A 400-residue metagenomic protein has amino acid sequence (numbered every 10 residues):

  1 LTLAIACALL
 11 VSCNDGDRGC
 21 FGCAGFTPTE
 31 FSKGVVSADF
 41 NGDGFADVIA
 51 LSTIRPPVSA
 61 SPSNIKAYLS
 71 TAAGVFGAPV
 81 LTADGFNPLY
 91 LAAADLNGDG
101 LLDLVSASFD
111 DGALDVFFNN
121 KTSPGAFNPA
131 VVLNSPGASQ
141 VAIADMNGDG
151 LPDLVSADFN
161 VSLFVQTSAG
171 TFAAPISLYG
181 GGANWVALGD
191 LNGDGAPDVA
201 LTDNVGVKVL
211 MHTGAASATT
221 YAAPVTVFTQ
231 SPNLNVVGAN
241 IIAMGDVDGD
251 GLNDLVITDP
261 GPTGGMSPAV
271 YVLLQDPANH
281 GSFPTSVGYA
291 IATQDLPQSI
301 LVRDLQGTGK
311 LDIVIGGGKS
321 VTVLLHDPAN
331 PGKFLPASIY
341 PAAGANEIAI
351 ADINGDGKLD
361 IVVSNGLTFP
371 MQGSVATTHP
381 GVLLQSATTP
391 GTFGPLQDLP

Functional and structural regions predicted by a protein language model:
L10-S12: C-terminal motif of bacterial Sec signal peptides marking the signal peptidase cleavage site
D15-F31, L69-F86, F118-P136, V165-G181 (+4 more regions): Blade-edge motifs of beta-propeller repeat domains
T27-T53: Beta-strand-rich domains and repeat architectures in extracellular enzymes and scaffolds, especially beta-propellers
K33-F40, L89-L96, S139-M146, N184-L191 (+3 more regions): Beta-propeller blade termini
G44-A46, G100-L102, G150-P152, G195-P197 (+3 more regions): Glycine-aliphatic tripeptides that mark coil-to-beta-strand junctions in extracellular and membrane proteins
V48-S52, L104-A107, L154-A157, V199-T202 (+3 more regions): Hydrophobic beta-strand segments that make up the repeating blades of beta-propeller and related beta-repeat
T53-S59, D110-G112, V161, G206-V207 (+3 more regions): Short glycine/acidic-enriched loop and turn motifs that connect beta-strands
N64-A67, A113-V116, N160-F164, G206-L210 (+3 more regions): A short loop-to-beta-strand structural motif that recurs across blades of beta-propeller domains
